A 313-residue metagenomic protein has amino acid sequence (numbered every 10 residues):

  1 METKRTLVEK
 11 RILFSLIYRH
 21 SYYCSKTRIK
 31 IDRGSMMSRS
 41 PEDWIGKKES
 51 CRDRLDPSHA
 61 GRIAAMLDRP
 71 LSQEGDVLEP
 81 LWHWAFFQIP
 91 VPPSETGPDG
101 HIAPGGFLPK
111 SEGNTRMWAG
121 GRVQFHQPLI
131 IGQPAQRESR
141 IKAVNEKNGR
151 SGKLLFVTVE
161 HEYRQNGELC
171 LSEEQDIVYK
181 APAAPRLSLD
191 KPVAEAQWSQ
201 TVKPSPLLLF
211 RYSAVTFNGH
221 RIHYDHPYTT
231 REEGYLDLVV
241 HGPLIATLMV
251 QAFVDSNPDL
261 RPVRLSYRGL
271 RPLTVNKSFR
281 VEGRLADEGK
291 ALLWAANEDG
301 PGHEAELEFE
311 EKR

Functional and structural regions predicted by a protein language model:
M1-I12: Extreme N-terminal basic, low-complexity initiation segments that serve as generic localization/processing leaders
R11, S35-M36: Residue-level detector of intrinsically disordered terminal segments
M36-P134: Hydrophobic, proline/glycine-rich low-complexity stretches
M37-K48, W118-P204, P272-R313: HotDog/MaoC-like acyl-thioester-processing domains
S38-V77, K191-I245, A252-D255: A contiguous, surface-exposed recognition patch within enzymatic or periplasmic domains that forms
T229-D287, A295-E306: Catalytic-pocket segment enriched in acidic/His residues
